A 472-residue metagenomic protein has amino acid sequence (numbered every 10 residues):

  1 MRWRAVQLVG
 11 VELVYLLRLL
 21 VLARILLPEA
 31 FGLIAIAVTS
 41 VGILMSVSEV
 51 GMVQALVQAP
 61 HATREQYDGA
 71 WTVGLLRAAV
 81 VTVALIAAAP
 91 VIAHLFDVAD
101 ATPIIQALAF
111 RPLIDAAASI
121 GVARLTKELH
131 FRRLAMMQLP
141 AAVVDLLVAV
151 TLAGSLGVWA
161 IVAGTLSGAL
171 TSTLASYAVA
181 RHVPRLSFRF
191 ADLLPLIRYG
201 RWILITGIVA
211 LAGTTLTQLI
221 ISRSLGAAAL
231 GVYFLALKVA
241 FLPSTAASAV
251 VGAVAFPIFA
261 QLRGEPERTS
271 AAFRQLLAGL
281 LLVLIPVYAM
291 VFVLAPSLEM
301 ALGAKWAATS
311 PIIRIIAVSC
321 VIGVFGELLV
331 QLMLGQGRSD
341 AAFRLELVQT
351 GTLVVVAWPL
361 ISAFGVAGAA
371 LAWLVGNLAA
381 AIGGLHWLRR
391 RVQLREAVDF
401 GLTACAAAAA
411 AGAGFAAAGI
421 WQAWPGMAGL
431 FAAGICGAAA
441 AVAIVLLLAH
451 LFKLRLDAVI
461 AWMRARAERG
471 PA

Functional and structural regions predicted by a protein language model:
M1, A55-R64, I114-Q138, W159 (+4 more regions): Membrane-interface junctions at transmembrane-helix termini in multi-pass inner-membrane proteins
W3-L16, A141, I161-G168, S172 (+5 more regions): Transmembrane helical elements of multi-pass membrane transporters/channels
L17-M45, T102-P103, P195-Y199, I203 (+3 more regions): Interfacial/gating helices of multi-pass transporter permease domains
V47-R64, T126-K127, A236, A240-L284 (+1 more regions): Helix-loop junctions and terminal segments of transmembrane helices in multi-pass membrane transport/translocation
A89-L108, R274, M290-V321, E327: Interfacial segments at transmembrane-helix termini and the short loops linking adjacent helices
T102-P112, A135-H182, R198-Y199, L347-V355 (+3 more regions): Hydrophobic alpha-helical transmembrane segments
M136, L174-T214, V254-A271, R390-A404 (+1 more regions): Interhelical loop/hinge segments that connect adjacent transmembrane helices in multipass membrane
F415-A472: Membrane-proximal transmembrane or re-entrant/amphipathic helices at the cytosolic face
